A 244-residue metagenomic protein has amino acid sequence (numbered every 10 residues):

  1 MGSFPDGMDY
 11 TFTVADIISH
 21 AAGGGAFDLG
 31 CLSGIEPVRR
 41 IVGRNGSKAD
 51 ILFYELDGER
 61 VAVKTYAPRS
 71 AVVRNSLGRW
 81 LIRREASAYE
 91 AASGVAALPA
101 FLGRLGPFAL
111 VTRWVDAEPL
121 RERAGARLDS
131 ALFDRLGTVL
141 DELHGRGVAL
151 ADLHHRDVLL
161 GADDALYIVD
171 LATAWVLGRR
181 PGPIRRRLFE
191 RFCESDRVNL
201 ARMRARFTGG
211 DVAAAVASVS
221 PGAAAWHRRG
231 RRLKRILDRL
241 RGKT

Functional and structural regions predicted by a protein language model:
G2-I41, R241-G242: Juxta-kinase regulatory segment immediately upstream of eukaryotic protein kinase catalytic domains
V38-R83: ATP-binding glycine-rich loop module of kinase domains
F53-G58, R113-W114, G161: Active-site beta-strand termini and strand-to-loop segments that position acidic
G78-I82, A88-F133: Conserved structural core of kinase catalytic domains
V139-L143: Conserved hydrophobic alpha-helix
G145-L160: Catalytic-loop of the protein kinase fold
G161-T244: C-lobe/activation-segment region of protein kinase-like
